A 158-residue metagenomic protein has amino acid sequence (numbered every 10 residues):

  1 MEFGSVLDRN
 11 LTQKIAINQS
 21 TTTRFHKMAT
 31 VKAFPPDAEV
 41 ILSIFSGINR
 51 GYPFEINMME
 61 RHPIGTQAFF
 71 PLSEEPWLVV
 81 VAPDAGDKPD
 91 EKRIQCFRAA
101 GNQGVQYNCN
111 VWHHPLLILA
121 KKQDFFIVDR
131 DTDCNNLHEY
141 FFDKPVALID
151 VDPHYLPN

Functional and structural regions predicted by a protein language model:
M1-C96, A120, V128-D129, D133-N158: Non-catalytic, conserved peripheral segments adjacent to functional cores
Q67, V105, Q123: Residue-level detector of short, conserved catalytic/binding motifs and their immediate flanks
L78-V79, Q106, H114, I127: Short hydrophobic/aromatic-rich beta-strand segments that constitute the beta-sheet cores of beta-sandwich/beta-barrel
R98-W112: Conserved metal-binding segment of the jelly-roll/cupin
N110-F126: Ligand-binding loop in jelly-roll beta-barrel domains
